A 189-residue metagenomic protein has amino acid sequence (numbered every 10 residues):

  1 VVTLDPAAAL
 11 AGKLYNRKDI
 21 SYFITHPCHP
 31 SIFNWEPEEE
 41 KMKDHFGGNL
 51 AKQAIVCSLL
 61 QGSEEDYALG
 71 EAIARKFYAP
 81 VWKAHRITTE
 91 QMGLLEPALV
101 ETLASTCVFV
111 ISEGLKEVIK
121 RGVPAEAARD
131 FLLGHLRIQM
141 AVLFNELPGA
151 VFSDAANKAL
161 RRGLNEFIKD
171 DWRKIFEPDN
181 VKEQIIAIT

Functional and structural regions predicted by a protein language model:
T3-E96: Rossmann-fold dinucleotide-binding core
L50-A54, K120-T189: NAD(P)-dependent Rossmann-like dehydrogenase/reductase catalytic/cofactor-binding core
D66-G70, V110, A128, L132-H135: General structural feature for long, well-ordered alpha-helical segments within catalytic domains of soluble enzymes
E96-S105: A short glycine-threonine-serine/GTX helix/turn-capping micro-motif
S105-I111: Short acidic alpha-helix initiation/capping motifs at coil-to-helix transition points, especially at protein N-termini
